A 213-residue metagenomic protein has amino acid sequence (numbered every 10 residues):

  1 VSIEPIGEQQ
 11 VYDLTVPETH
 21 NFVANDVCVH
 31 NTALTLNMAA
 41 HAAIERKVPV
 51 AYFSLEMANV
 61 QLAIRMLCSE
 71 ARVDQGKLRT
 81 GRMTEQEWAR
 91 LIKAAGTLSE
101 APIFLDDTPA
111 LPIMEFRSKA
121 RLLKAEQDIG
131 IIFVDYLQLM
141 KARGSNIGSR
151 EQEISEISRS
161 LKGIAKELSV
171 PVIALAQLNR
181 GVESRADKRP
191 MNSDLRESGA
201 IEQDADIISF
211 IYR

Functional and structural regions predicted by a protein language model:
V1-T32: Autoprocessing domains of the Hint superfamily
N31, M66-E70, D187-P190: Short secondary-structure boundary/capping segments
T32-A39, L62, E153, I157 (+1 more regions): Extended, hydrophobic alpha-helical segments in both membrane/secreted and soluble proteins
T35-N37, H41-D128, A142: Cytosolic-facing regulatory segments adjacent to core modules
L137: Conserved Walker B
K141-G148: Conserved ATPase-coupling elements of RecA-like P-loop NTPase cores
Q152-R213: Phosphate-binding/switch region of NTP-binding enzymes
